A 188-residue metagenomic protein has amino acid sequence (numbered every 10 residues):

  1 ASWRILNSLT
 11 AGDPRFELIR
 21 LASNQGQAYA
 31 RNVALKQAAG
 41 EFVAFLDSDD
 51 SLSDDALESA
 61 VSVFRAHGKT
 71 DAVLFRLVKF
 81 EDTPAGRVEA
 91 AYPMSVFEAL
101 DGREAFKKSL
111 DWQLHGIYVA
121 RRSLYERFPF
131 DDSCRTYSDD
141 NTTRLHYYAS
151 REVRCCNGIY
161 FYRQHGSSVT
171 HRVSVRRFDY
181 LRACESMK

Functional and structural regions predicted by a protein language model:
A1-E185: Nucleotide-sugar donor-binding/catalytic module of glycosyltransferases that assemble extracellular/cell-envelope
